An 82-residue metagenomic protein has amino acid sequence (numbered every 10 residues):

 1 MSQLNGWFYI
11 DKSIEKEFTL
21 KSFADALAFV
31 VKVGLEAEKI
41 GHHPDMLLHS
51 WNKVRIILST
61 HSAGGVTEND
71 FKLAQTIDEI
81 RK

Functional and structural regions predicted by a protein language model:
M1-S13: Short aromatic-glycine-(Arg/Gly/Cys) micro-motifs in beta-strand/loop hairpins
Y9, K32-P44, K82: Short arginine-rich
S13-K21: Short, well-ordered beta-strand elements within core beta-sheets of diverse protein domains
I14, S50-V54: A generic structural signal for short beta-strands and their flanking turns/coil linkers
T19, L47, R55-I57: Short, conserved beta-strand segments within well-ordered enzyme catalytic domains that often line or immediately flank
S22-V31: Short amphipathic alpha-helices within nucleic acid-binding modules
V31-K32, Q75: Solvent-exposed alpha-helix faces
R55-R81: C-terminal structural segments of small proteins and small subunits
